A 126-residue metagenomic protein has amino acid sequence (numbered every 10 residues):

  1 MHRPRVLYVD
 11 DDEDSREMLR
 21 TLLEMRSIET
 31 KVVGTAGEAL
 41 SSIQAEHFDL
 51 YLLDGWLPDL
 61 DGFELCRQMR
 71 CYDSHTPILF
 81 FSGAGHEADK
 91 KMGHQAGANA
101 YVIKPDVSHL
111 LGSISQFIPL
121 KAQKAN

Functional and structural regions predicted by a protein language model:
R3-D14, L19-L23, Y51: Conserved acidic segment of CheY-like receiver
V32-L50: Acidic, metal-coordinating helix/loop segments flanking the phosphotransfer/catalytic sites of two-component signaling
T35, D61-E64: Acidic catalytic/metal-coordinating carboxylates
F63-S74: Short amphipathic alpha-helix used as the core "switch/output" element in two-component signaling
E64, G85-I103, S108-G112: Alpha4 helix (beta4-alpha4-beta5 surface) of REC/receiver domains from two-component response regulators
L110-K124: Receiver (REC) domain switch/output surface
